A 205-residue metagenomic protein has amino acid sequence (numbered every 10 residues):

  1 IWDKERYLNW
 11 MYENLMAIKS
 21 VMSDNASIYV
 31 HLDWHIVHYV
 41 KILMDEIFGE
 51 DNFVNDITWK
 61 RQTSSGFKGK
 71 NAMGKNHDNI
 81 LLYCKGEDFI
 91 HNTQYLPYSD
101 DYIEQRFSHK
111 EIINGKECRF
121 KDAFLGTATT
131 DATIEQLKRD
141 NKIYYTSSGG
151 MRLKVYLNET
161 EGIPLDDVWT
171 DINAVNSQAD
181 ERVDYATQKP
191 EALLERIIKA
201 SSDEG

Functional and structural regions predicted by a protein language model:
I1-G205: Core catalytic lobe of class I
